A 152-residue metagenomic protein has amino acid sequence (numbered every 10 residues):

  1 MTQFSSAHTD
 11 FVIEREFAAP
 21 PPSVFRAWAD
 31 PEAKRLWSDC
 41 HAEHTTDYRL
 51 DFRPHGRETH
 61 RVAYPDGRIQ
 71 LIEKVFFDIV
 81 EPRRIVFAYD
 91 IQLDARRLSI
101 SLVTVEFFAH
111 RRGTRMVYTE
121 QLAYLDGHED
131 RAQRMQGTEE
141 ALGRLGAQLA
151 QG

Functional and structural regions predicted by a protein language model:
M1-H44: Hydrophobic ligand-binding cavity/cleft-lining segments
S5-A7, F52, D66-Q70, R96-S99 (+1 more regions): A generic structural micro-feature
V12-I13, E32-I69: Short beta-edge strand/loop motif at the mouth of beta-sheet-based domains
R15, Y48-L50, I72-D78, S101-F108: Hydrophobic/aromatic beta-strand elements that line small-molecule binding cavities or substrate pockets in beta-rich
V24-F25, K34, E58, F76 (+4 more regions): Hydrophobic pocket/interface hotspot
A29, L142-A150: Short amphipathic alpha-helical signal-transduction/dimerization elements
V80-I85: Short, conserved beta-turn/loop elements at beta-strand boundaries and strand-helix junctions
Q92-E139: Beta-strand/loop substructures that line and gate deep hydrophobic ligand-binding cavities in soluble
